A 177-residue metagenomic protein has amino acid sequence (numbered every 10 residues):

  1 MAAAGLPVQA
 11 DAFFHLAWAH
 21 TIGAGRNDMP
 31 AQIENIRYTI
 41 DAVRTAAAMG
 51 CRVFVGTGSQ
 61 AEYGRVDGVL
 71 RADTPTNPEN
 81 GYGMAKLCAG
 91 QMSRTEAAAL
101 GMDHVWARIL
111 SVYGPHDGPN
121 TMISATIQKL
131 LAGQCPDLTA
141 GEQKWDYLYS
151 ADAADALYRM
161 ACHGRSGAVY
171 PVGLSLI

Functional and structural regions predicted by a protein language model:
M1-E34: NAD(P)H-binding glycine-rich loop region in Rossmannoid oxidoreductase-like domains and their noncatalytic homologs
F13-H15, I40-G81: Conserved Rossmann-fold NAD(P)-dependent oxidoreductase catalytic core, especially the SDR/UDP-sugar
H15, V53-G56, G64, V105-S111 (+2 more regions): Structural signature of the Rossmann-like NAD(P)-dependent dehydrogenase/reductase core
G23-P30, R65-D73, G118, G141: Conserved catalytic-core motifs of eukaryotic protein kinase domains, centered on the activation segment
Q32-I36, T74, P78-G90, D117-S124 (+2 more regions): Short-chain dehydrogenase/reductase
Y38-A46, M92-S93, A156, M160: Hydrophobic positions on the long internal alpha-helix of Rossmann-like NAD(P)-dependent oxidoreductase domains
R65-V66, N77-V105, L131: Active-site Tyr-X1-5-Lys
L87, L100, V105, V112-S124 (+4 more regions): Glycine/proline-rich active-site loop of Rossmann-fold NAD(P)-dependent oxidoreductases
